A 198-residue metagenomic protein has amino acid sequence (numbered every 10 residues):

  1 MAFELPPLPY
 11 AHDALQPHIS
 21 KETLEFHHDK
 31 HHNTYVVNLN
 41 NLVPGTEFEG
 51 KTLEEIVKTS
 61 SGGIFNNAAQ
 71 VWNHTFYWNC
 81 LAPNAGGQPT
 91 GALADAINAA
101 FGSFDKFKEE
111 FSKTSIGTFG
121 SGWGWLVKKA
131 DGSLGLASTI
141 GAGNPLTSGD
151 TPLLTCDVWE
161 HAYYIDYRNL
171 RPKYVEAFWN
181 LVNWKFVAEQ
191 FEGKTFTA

Functional and structural regions predicted by a protein language model:
M1-A198: Feature for soluble, non-membrane regions of globular proteins
